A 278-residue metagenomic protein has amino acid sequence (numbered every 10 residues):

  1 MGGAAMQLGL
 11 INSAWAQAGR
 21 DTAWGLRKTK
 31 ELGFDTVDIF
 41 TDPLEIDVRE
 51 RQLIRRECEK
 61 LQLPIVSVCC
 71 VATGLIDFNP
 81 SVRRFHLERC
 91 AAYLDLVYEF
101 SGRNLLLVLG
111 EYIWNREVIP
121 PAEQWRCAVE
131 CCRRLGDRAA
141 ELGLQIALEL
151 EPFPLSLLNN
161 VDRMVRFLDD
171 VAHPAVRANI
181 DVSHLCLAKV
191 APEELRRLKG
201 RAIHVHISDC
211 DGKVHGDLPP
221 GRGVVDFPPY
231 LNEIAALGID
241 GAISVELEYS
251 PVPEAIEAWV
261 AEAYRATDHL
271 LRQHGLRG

Functional and structural regions predicted by a protein language model:
G2-L32, L158-R177, S183-G278: Histidine-acidic metal/acid-base catalytic patches
G2-S13, V66-D77, G110-R116: N-terminal small/glycine-rich loop or linker at the start of catalytic domains across soluble metabolic enzymes
S13-W15, F40-D42, C70-T73, G110-Y112 (+5 more regions): Active-site beta-loop-alpha junctions enriched in small/polar residues
A16, D21, K60, I76-R177 (+3 more regions): Active-site acidic/histidine proton-transfer and metal-coordination neighborhood in alpha/beta enzyme cores
L26-E31, V48-S67, A92-S101, R133-E141 (+3 more regions): Acidic (Asp/Glu)-rich catalytic clusters
D38, S67, L106, A147 (+3 more regions): Conserved beta-strand positions in the central sheet of alpha/beta enzyme cores
D38-E59, Y112-I119, H215: Glycine-rich, proline-tolerant flexible connector loops at the mouths of alpha/beta enzymes
D47-Q52, R83-F85, E254-A255: Metal-dependent catalytic neighborhoods of phosphoester/phosphodiester hydrolases
